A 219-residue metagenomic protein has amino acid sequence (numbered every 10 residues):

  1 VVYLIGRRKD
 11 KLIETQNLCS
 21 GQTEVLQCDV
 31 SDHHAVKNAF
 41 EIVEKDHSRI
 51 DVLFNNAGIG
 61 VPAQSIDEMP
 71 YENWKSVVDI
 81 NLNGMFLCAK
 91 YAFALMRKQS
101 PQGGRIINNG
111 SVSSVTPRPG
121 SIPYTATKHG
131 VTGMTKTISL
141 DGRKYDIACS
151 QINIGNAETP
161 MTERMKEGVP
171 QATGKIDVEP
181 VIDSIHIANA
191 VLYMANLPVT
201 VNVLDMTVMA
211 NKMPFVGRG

Functional and structural regions predicted by a protein language model:
V1-E14: Conserved glycine-rich Rossmann-like NAD(P)H-binding loop of the short-chain dehydrogenase/reductase
C28-N38, Y71: The beta1-alpha1 cofactor-binding region of Rossmann-like NAD(H)/NADP(H)-dependent oxidoreductases
Q64-I66, N73-K75: Substrate-binding pocket helix/loop in short-chain dehydrogenase/reductase
A89, T127: Active-site helix of classical SDR
A94, L140-K144: Alpha-helical segment proximal to the catalytic Tyr-Lys
S111: Residue(s) in the substrate-gating loop at a strand-loop-helix junction that position the organic substrate next
Q151-I152, P170-V216: C-terminal helical subdomain
